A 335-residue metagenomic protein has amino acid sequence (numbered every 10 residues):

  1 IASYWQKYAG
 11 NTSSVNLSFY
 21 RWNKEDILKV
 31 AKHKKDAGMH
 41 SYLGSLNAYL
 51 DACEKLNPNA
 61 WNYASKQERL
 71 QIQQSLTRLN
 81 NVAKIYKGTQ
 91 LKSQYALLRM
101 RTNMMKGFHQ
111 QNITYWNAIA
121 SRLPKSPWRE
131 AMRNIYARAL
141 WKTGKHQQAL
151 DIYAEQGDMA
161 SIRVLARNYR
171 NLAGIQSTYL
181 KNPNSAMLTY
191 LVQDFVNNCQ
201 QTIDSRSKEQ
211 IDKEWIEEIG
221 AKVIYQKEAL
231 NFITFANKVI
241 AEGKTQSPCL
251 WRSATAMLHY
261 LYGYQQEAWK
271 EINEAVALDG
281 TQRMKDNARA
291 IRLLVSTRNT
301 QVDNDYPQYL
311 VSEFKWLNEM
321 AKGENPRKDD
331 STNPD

Functional and structural regions predicted by a protein language model:
I1-R101, K106-D335: Extracytoplasmic/secretory-pathway proteins
